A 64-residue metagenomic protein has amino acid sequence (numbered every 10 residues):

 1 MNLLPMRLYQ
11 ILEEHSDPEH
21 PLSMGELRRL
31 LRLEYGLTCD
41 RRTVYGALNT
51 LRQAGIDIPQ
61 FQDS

Functional and structural regions predicted by a protein language model:
M1-S64: Short, basic/aromatic recognition patches that contact phosphate-bearing ligands
